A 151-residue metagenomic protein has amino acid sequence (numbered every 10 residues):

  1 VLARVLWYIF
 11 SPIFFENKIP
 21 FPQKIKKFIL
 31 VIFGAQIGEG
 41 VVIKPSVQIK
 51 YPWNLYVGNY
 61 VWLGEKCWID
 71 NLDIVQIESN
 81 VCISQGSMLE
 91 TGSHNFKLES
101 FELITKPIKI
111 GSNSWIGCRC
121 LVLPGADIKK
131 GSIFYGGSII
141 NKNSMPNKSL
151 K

Functional and structural regions predicted by a protein language model:
V1-A35, E39, N113, G131 (+1 more regions): Terminal amphipathic alpha-helical/low-complexity segments used for targeting or macromolecular assembly
K18-K27, K44-V57, W62-D127, N143-S144: Flexible, glycine/small-residue-enriched loop-and-beta-strand segment within the central core of proteins
S79, L150-K151: Charge-dense, low-complexity polyampholytic segments
I133-Y135, I139: A generic "structured core" feature
N141-S149: Gly/Pro- and small hydrophobic-enriched strand-loop and loop-to-helix capping segments that sit at the rims
